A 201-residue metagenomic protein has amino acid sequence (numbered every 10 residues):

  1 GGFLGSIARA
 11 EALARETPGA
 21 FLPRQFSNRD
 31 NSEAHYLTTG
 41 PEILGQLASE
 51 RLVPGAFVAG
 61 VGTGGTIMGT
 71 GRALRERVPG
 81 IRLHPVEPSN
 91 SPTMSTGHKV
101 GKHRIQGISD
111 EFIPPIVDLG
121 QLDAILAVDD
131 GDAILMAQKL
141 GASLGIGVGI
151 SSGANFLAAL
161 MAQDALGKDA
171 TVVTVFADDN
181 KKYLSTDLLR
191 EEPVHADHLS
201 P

Functional and structural regions predicted by a protein language model:
G1-V53, E87-G141: Small/polar-residue-rich loop-to-helix segments that shape phosphate-bearing ligand pockets
P23, I146-A154: Short glycine/threonine-rich catalytic loop with a Thr-x-Gly-x-Asp
R24-F26, G60-V61, P85-E87, V173-A177: Short beta-strand segments
E50-A56, G167-K168: Short helix-loop-beta connector
G60-G71, M94, S151-A159, Y183: Short glycine/serine/threonine-rich phosphate/pyrophosphate-binding segments that cradle anionic phosphate groups
G71-V78, Q163: Surface-exposed amphipathic alpha-helices with a cationic face
R77-N90: Short, acidic/small-residue loops that bind anionic groups at enzyme active sites
E111, L157-P201: Phosphate-binding loop/pocket of nucleotide- and phosphate-handling active sites
